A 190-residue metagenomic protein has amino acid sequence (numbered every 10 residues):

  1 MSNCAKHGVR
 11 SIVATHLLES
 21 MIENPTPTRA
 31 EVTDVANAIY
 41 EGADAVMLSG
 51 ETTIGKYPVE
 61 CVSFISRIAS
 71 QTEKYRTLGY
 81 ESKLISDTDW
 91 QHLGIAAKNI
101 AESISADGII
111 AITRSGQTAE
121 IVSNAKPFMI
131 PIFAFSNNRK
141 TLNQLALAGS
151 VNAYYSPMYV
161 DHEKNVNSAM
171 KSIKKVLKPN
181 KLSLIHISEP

Functional and structural regions predicted by a protein language model:
K6, I65-A97: Long, charged amphipathic helices and adjacent flexible linkers at domain junctions
S11-A14, V46-L48: Hydrophobic faces of well-ordered beta-strands that scaffold small-molecule active sites in alpha/beta enzyme cores
H16, A38, V122: Conserved, mostly hydrophobic/aromatic
E19-E41: Catalytic cores of alpha/beta
V35-Y57: Glycine-rich phosphate-binding active-site loops on the catalytic face of alpha/beta enzymes
H92-A106, A169-S183: Phosphate-interacting basic helix/loop segments used at nucleotide- and nucleic-acid interfaces
T118-E120, K126-N165: Nucleotide-binding motor/catalytic cores of P-loop/tubulin-like NTPases across gene-expression machines
L182-P190: Residue-level detector of conserved catalytic or cofactor/ligand-binding positions in enzyme active sites
